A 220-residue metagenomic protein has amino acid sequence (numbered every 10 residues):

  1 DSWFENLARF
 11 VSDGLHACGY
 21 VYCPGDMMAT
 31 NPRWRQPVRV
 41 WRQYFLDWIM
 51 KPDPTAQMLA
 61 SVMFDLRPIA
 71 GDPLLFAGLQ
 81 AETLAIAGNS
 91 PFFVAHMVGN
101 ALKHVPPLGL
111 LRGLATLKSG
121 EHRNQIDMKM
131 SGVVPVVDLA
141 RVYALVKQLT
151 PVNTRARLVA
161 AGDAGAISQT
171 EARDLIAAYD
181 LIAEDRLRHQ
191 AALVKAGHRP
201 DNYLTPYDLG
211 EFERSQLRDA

Functional and structural regions predicted by a protein language model:
S2-A220: A nucleotide- and high-energy phosphate-metabolite-utilizing enzyme signature
